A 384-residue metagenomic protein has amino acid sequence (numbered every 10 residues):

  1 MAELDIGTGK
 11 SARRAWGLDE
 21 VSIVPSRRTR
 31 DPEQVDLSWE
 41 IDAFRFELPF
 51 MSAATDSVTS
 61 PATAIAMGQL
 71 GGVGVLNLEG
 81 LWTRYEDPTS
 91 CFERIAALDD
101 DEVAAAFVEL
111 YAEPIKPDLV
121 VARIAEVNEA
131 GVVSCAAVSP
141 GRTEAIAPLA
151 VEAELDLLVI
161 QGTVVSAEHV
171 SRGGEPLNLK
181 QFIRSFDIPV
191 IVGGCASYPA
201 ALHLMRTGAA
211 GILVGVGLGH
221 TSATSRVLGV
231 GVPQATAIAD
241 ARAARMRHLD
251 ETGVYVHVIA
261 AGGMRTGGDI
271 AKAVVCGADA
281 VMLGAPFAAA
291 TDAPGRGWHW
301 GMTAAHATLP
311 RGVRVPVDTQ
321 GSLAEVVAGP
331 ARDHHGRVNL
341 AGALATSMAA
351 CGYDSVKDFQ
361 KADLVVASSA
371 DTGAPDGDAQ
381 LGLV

Functional and structural regions predicted by a protein language model:
M1-E251, F287: Active-site entrance/lid segments in N-terminal catalytic domains of soluble metabolic enzymes
M1-R27, Y111-A125, D187, I191 (+2 more regions): Alpha/beta catalytic cores of nucleotide-metabolism and tRNA/nucleoside-modifying enzymes
